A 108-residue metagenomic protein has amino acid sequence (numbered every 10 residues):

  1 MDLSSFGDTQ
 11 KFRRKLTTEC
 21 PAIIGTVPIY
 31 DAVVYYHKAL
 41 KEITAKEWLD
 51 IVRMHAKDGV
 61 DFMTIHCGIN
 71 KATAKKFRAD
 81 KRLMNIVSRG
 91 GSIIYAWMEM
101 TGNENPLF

Functional and structural regions predicted by a protein language model:
M1-F108: Alpha/beta enzyme core
